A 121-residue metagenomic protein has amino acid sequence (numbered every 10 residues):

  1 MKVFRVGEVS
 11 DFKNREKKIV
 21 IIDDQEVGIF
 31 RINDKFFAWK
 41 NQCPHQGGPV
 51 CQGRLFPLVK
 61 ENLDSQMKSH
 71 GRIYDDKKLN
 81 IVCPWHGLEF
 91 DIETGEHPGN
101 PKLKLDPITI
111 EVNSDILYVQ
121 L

Functional and structural regions predicted by a protein language model:
M1-K77, D91-I92, E96, K104-L121: N-terminal pre-ligand scaffold of iron-sulfur
C43, C83-H86: Short cysteine clusters
